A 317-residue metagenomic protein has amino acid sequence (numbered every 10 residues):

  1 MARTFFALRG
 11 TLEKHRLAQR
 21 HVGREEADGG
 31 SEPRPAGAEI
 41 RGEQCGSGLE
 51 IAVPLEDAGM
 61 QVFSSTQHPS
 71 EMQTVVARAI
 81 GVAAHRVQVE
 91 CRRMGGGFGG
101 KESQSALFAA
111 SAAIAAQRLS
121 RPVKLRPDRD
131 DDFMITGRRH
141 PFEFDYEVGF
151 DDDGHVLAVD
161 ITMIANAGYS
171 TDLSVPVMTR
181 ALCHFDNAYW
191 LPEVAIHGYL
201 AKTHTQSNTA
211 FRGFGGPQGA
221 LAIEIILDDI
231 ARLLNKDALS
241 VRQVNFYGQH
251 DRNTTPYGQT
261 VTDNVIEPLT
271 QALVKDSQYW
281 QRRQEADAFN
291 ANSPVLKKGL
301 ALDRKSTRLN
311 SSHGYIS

Functional and structural regions predicted by a protein language model:
M1, R24, G30, R34-G37 (+2 more regions): Structural alpha/beta core scaffold segments of enzyme domains
F5-F6, Y315: Aromatic (phenylalanine/tyrosine) cluster motif
K14-L17, V22, I40: Hydrophobic alpha-helical signal/anchor motif
